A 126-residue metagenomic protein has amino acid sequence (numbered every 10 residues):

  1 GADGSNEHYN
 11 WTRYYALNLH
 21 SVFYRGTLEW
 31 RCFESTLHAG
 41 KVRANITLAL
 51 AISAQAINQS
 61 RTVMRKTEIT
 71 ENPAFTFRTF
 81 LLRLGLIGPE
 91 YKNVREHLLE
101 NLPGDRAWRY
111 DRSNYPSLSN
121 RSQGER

Functional and structural regions predicted by a protein language model:
G1-R126: C-terminal accessory/tail domains of diverse enzymes
